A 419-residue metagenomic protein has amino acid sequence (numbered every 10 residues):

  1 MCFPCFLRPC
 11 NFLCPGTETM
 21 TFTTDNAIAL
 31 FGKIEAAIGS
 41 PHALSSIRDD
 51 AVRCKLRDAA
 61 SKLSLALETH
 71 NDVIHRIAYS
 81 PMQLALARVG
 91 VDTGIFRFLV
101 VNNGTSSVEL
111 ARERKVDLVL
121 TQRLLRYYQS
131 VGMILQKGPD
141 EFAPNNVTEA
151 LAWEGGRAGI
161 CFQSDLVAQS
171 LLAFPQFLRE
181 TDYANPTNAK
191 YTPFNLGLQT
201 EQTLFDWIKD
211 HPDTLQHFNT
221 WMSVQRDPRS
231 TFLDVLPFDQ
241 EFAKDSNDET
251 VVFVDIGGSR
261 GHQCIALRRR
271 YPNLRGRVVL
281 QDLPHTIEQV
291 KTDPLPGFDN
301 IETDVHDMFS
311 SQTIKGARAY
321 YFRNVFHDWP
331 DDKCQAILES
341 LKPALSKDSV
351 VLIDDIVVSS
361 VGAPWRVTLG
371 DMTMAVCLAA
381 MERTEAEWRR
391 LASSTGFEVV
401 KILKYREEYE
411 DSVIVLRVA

Functional and structural regions predicted by a protein language model:
C2-F205, E249, G396, K404-R406 (+2 more regions): N-terminal accessory segments
F31, A36-P41, N103, K115 (+4 more regions): Conserved adenosyl
L352, I356-T395: C-terminal alpha-helical "lid/dimerization" subdomain adjacent to the S-adenosyl-L-methionine
E382-V418: Class I S-adenosyl-L-methionine
